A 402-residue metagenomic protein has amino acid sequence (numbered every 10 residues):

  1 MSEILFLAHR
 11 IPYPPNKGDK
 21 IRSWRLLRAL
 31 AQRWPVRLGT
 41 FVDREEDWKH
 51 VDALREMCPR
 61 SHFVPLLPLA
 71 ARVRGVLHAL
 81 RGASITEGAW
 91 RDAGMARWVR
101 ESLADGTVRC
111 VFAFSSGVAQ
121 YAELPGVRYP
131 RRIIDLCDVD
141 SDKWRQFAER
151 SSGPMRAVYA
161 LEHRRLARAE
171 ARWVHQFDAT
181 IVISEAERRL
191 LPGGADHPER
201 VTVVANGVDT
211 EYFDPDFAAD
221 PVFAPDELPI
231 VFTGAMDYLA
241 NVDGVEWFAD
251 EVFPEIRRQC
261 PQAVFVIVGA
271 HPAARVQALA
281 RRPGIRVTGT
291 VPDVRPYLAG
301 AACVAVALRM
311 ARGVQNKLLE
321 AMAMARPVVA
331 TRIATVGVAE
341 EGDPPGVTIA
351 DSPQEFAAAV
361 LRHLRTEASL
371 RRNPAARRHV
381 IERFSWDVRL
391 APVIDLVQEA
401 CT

Functional and structural regions predicted by a protein language model:
M1-F63, D105-G106: N-terminal subdomain of nucleotide-sugar transferases
H9, P68-A89, R132-A171, A235: Acceptor-binding helix/loop patch of EC 2.4 sugar-transfer enzymes, predominantly nucleotide-sugar-dependent
R131-I134, S141, Y159-D216, P225: Donor nucleotide-sugar binding/catalytic pocket of nucleotide-sugar-dependent glycosyltransferases
D178, G284, P296-G313, M324-P327: Acidic donor-binding loop of glycosyltransferase active sites
G193, V203-G300: Conserved catalytic-core segment of nucleotide-activated headgroup transferases in glycan assembly
K317-E320, P327-A334: Short hydrophobic beta-strand element within catalytic cores of glycosyltransferases and related nucleotide-activated
G346-Q354, R362-E367: Conserved acidic donor-binding segment of nucleotide-sugar-dependent glycosyltransferases
L370-R383: A short, well-ordered alpha-helix in the C-terminal region of glycosyltransferases
